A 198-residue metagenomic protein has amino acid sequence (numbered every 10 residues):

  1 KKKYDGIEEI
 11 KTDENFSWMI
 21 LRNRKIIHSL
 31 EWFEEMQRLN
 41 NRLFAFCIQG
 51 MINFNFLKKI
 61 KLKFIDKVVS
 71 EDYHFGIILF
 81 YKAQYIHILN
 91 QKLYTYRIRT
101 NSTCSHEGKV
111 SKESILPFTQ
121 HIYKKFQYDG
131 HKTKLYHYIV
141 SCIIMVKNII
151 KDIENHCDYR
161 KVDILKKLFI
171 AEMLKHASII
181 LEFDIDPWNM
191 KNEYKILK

Functional and structural regions predicted by a protein language model:
K1-N90, Y94-K134: Donor-binding/catalytic cores of nucleotide-activated saccharide and glycerol-phosphate transferases/polymerases
R97-K198: C-terminal subregions of glycosyltransferases and related glycan-biosynthesis enzymes
